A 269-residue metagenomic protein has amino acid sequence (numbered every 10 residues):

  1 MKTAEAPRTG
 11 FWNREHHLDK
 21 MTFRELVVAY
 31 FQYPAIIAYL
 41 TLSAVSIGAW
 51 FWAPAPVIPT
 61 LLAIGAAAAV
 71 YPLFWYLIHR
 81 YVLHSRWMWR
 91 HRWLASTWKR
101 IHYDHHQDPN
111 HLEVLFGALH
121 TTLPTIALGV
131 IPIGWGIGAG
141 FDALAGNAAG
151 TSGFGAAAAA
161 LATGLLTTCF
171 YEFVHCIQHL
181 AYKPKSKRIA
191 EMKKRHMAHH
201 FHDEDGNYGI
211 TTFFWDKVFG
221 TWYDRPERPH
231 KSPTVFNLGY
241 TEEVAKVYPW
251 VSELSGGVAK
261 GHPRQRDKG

Functional and structural regions predicted by a protein language model:
M1-A159, D205-G269: Non-catalytic, topology-defining segments of multipass membrane proteins
A67-Y76, T163-H175: Alpha-helical transmembrane segments of multi-pass membrane proteins
L77, Y81, F173-I177, A198: Active-site His/Glu-centered metal-binding helix of metallohydrolases
H84-S85, D108, I177-L180, H199-H202: Alpha-helix C-capping/helix-to-loop hinge sites
W93-K99, I189-A198: Membrane-cytosol interface motif
T167-V174, I189-K193, T212: Short amphipathic alpha-helical surface patches that serve as generic macromolecular interface elements
Q178-I189: Interfacial helix-loop-helix junctions of multi-pass membrane proteins
